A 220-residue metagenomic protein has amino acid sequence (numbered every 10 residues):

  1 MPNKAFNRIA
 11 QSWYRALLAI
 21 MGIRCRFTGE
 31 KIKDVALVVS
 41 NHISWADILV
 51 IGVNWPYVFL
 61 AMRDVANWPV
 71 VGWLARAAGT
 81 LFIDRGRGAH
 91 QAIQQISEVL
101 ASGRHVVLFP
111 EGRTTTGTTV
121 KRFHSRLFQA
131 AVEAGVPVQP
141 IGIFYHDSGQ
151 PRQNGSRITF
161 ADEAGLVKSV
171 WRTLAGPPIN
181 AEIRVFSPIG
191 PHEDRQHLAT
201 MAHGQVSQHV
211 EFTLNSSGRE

Functional and structural regions predicted by a protein language model:
M1-R8, L18-M21, D34-R87: Catalytic core of membrane glycerolipid acyltransferases/transacylases, capturing the structured, soluble-facing
V35-L37, G103-F109, E182: Residue-level preference for the first positions of well-ordered beta-strands
H42-S44, G112-T115, Y145: Short glycine-rich anion-binding loops that position phosphate/pyrophosphate groups of nucleotides and phosphorylated
M62, I83, F109, I141-I143: Generic beta-sheet signal
V71-G72, T118-M201, F212-S216: A cross-family acyltransferase "interaction/gating" segment
T80-L100, H105: A membrane-cytosol interface segment of integral membrane proteins
V99-F128: Catalytic-site beta-strand/loop segments enriched in glycine and acidic/polar residues
